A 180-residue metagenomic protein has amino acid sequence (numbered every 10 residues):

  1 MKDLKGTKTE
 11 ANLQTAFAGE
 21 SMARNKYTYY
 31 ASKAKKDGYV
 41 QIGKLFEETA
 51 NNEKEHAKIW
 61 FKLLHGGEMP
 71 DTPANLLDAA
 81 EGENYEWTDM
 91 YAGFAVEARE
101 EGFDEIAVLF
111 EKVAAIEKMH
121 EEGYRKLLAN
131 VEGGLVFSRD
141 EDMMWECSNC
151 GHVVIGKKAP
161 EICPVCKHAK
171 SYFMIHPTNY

Functional and structural regions predicted by a protein language model:
M1-Y180: Non-heme di-metal
